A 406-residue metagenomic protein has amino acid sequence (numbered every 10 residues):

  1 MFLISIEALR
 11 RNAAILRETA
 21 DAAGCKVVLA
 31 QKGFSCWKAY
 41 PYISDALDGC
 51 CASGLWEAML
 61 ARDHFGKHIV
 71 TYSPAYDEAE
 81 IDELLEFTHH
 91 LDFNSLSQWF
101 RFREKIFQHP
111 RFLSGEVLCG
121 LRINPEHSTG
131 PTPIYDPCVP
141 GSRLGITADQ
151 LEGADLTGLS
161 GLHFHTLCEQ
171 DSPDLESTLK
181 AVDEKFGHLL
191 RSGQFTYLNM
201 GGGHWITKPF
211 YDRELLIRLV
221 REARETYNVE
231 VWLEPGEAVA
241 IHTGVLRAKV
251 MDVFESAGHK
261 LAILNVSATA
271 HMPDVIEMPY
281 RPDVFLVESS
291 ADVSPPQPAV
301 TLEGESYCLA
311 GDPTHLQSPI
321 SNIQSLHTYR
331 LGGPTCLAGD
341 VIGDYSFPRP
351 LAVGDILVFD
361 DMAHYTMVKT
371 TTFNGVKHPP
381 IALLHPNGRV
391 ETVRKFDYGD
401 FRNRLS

Functional and structural regions predicted by a protein language model:
M1-F65, A75, S267, F347-D360 (+2 more regions): N-terminal capping/small domains of soluble enzymes
M1-L3, G24-C25, I43-A46, T88 (+2 more regions): Short, basic, glycine/proline-bearing loop/turn elements
C25-Y197, L219-E222, I263: Active-site-proximal beta-alpha core segment in soluble small-molecule metabolic enzymes
A30-Q31, T166-L167, L198-T207, P235-A238: Glycine-rich beta-strand-to-loop/alpha-helix junction loops that act as flexible
H127-T129, C168, I206, V239 (+1 more regions): Feature marks short, surface-exposed loop/turn motifs that line or immediately flank catalytic pockets and channel
S172-S177, I206-R218, H242-D252, D344-F347: Short glycine/threonine-rich loop-to-helix capping motif typified by GTGT followed within a few residues by an Asp-Pro
P235-S294, P298-G311, I320-S406: Charged (often Lys/Glu-rich) extended helix/loop segments that serve as interaction or gating elements
